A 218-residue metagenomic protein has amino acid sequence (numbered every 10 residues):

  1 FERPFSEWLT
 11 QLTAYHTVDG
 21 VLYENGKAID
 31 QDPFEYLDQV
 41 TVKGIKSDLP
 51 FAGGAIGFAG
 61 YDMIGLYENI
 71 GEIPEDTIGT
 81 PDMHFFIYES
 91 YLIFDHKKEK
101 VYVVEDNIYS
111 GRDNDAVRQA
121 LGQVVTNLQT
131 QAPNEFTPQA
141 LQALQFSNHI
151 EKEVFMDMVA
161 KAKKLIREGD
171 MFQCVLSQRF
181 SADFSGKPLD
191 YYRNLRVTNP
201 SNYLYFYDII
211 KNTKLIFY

Functional and structural regions predicted by a protein language model:
F1-Y218: Extended alpha-helical targeting/anchoring segments, especially N-terminal organellar/secretory targeting helices
